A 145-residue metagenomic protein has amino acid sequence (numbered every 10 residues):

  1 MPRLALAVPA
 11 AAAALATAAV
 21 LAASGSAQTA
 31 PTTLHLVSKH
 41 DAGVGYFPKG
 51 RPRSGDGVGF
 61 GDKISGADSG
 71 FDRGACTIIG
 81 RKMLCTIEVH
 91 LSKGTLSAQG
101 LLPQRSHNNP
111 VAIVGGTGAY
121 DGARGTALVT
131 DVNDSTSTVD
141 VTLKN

Functional and structural regions predicted by a protein language model:
P2-P9, A18-N145: Targeting-peptide/extracellular-domain and disordered-appendage signature
